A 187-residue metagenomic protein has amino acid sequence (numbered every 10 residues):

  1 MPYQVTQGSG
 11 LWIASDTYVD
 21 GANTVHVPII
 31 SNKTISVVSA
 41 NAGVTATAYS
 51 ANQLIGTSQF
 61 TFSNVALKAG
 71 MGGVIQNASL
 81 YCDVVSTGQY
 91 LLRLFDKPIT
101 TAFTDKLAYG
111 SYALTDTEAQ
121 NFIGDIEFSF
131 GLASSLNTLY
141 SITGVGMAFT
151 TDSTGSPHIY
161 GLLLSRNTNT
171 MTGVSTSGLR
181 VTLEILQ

Functional and structural regions predicted by a protein language model:
M1-S86, G161-L164, T172-Q187: Extended, low-complexity segments enriched in Ser/Thr/Gly and acidic residues that occur primarily in surface-exposed
I13, T17, A102, A113 (+1 more regions): Exposed, low-complexity/repetitive linear segments and helix-based recognition motifs, biased toward charged/polar
L91-D96: Beta-strand signatures of extracellular beta-sandwich domains
P98-A108: Short aromatic-acidic-glycine turn motif
L107-A113, E184-Q187: Extended alpha-helical regions
Y112-T151: Extended, solvent-exposed segments with strong compositional bias
S135-G173, S177-L179: Cysteine-clustered segments with highest specificity for TGF-beta superfamily mature ligands
